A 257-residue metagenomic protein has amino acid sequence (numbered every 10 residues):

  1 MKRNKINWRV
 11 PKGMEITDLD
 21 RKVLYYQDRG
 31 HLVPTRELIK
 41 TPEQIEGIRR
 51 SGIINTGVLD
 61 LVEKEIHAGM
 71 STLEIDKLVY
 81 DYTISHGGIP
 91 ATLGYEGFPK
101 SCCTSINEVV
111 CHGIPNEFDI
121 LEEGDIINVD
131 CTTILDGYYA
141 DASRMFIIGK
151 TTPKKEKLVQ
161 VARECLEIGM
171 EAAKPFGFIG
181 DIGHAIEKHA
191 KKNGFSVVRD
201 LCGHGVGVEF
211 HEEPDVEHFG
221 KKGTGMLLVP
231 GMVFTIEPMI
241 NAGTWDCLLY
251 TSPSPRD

Functional and structural regions predicted by a protein language model:
M1-S85, I147-F178, K191, G220-K222: Flexible, acidic/His-enriched mid-domain "rim/lid" segments that flank
N55-E123, A172-P214, M226-M232, A242-L248: Active-site cores enriched in adjacent His and Asp/Glu residues with nearby glycine-rich loops that coordinate divalent
F118-T151, K155: Hydrophobic alpha-helical segments and helix pairs
I126, T132, M170, P238-M239: Short, surface-exposed secondary-structure boundary micro-motifs
L135-A142, N241-L249: Short, Lys/Arg- and Gly-enriched loop/turn segments at beta-strand edges
Y139, S143, E156-E167, I179-E187 (+2 more regions): Hydrophobic, well-ordered secondary-structure segments
Y250-D257: Conserved small/polar residues in nucleotide/adenosyl-binding loops
